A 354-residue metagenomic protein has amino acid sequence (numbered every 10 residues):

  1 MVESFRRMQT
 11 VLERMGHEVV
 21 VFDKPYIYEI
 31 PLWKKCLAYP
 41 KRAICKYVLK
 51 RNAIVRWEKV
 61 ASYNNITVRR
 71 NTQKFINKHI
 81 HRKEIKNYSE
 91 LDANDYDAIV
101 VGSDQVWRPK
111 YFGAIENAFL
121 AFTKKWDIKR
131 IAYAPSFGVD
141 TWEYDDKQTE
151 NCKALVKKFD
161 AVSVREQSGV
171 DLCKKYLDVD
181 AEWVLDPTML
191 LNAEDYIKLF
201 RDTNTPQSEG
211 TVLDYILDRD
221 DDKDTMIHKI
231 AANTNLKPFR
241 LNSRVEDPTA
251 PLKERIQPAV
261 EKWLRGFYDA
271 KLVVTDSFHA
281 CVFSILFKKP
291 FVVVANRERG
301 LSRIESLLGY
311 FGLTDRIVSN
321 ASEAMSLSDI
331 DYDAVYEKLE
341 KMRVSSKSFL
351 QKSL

Functional and structural regions predicted by a protein language model:
V2-A154, R201: Aromatic- and Gly/Pro-rich donor/ligand-binding loops that form nucleotide- or phosphate-bearing donor binding pockets
A132-V139, V170-C173, I216-D218, D222-A259 (+2 more regions): Catalytic donor nucleotide-activated moiety binding site of glycosyltransferases and closely related
T141-Y144, M189-N204: Acidic anion/phosphate-binding donor-loop and adjacent secondary structure in glycosyltransferase catalytic cores
F159-E166, V274: A short beta-strand/loop micro-motif in the catalytic core of glycosyltransferases that engages the nucleotide-sugar
A181-M189, A193, S243-V274: Donor nucleotide-activated moiety binding/catalytic core segment of transferases that use nucleotide-activated donors
T205-D218: Conserved donor-binding/catalytic core segment of Leloir-type glycosyltransferases
E254, G309-L354: Leloir-type glycosyltransferase catalytic cores
Y268-S306: A donor-sugar binding/catalytic signature common to diverse glycosyltransferases and related nucleotide-sugar
